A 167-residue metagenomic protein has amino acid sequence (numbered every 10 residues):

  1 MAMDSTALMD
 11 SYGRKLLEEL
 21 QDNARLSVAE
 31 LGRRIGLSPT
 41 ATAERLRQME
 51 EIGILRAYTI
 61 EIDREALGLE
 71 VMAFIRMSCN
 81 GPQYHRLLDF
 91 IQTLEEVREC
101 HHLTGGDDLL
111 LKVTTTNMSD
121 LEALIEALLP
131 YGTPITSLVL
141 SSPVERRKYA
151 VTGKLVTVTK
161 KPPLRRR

Functional and structural regions predicted by a protein language model:
M1-R167: A compositional/biophysical signature of low hydrophobicity enriched in polar/charged and small residues
